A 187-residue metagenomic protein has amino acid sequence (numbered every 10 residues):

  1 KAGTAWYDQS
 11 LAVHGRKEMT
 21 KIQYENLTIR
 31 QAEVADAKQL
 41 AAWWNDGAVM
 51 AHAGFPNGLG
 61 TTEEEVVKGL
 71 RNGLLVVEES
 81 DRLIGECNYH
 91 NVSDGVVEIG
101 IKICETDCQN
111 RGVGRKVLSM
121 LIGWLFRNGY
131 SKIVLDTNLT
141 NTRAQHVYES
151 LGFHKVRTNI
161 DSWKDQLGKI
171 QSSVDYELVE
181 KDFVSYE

Functional and structural regions predicted by a protein language model:
R16-V67, K181-E187: A short, well-structured alpha-helix characteristic of acyl/acetyltransferase catalytic modules
A53-C108, L118, W124, V179-F183: Acetyl-CoA-dependent GNAT
E105-R111, L139-T140: Active-site acidic-Proline motif in GNAT/NAT acetyltransferases
N110-R127, H146-S150: Conserved acetyl-CoA-binding loop-helix of GNAT-fold acetyltransferases
G114, L118, T140-A144, D161-L167: Short glycine/proline-centered loop/turn elements that form peptide/ligand docking sites
V134-T137, H154-S172: Conserved catalytic-core motifs of GNAT/GCN5-like acyltransferases
